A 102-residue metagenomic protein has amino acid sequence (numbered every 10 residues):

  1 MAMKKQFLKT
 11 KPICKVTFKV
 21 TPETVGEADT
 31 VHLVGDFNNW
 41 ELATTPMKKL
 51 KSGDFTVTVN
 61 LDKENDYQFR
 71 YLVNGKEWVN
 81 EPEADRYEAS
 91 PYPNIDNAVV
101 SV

Functional and structural regions predicted by a protein language model:
M1-C14: Extracellular ectodomain segments of secreted/surface proteins
C14-E64, K76-V102: Aromatic-rich carbohydrate-binding modules that target alpha-glucans
